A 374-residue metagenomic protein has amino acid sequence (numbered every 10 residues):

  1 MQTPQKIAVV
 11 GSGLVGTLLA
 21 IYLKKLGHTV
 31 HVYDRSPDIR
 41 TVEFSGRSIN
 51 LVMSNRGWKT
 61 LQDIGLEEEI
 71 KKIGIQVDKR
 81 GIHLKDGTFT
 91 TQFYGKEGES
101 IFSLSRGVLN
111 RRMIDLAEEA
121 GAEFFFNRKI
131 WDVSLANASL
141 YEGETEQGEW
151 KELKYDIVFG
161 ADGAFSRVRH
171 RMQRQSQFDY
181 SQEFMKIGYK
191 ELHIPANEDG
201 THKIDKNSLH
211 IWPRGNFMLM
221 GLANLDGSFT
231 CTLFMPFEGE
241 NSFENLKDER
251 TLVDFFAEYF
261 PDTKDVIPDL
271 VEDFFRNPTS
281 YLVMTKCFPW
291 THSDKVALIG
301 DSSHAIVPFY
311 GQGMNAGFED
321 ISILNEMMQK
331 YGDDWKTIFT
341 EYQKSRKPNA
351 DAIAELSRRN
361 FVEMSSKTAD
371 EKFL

Functional and structural regions predicted by a protein language model:
T3-Q5, E326-L374: C-terminal helical "tail/cap" subdomain of flavin- and related membrane-associated enzymes
P4-D78, H83-K85, E97, I101-V108 (+1 more regions): Glycine-rich FAD cofactor-binding loop and adjacent beta-loop-alpha segment at the N-terminus of flavoprotein
R35, G163, S302: Active-site metal-binding loops of divalent metal-dependent hydrolases
T88-L104, F234-E238: Helix-loop-beta segment of a Rossmann-like dinucleotide-binding subdomain
L104-R128: Helical element adjacent to the flavin cofactor pocket in flavoenzyme catalytic cores
D115, E119, R128-D132, N137-L282 (+1 more regions): Conserved FAD-binding catalytic core of PHBH/FMO-like flavoproteins
M218, L282-K286, S303-N315: Glycine-rich phosphate/pyrophosphate-binding beta-alpha loops
H292-V307: Short FAD-binding loop at a beta-strand-to-alpha-helix junction that anchors the flavin cofactor in diverse
